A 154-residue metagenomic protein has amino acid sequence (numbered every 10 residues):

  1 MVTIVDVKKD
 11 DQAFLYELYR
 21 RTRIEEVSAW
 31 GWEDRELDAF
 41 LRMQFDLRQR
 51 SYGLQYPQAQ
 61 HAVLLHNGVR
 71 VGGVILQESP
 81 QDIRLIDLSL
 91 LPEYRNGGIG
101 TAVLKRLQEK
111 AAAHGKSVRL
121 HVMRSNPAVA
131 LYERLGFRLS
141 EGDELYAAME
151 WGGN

Functional and structural regions predicted by a protein language model:
M1-T3: Extreme N-terminal starter segment of soluble prokaryotic enzymes
V5-V7, H121: Surface-exposed loop and edge beta-strand positions of immunoglobulin-like domains
K9-Q12, Y16-I86, L91-P92, L104-K110 (+3 more regions): Acetyl-CoA-dependent GNAT
A13, V129-A130: Alpha-helical elements of the RecA-like P-loop NTPase motor core of helicases
D82, A111-M123: Conserved GNAT acetyl-CoA-binding A-motif
R95, R119-V129, L145-G152: Conserved beta-strand-loop-alpha-helix junction that forms the acyl-donor binding cleft
N96-E109, A130-R134: Conserved acetyl-CoA-binding loop-helix of GNAT-fold acetyltransferases
